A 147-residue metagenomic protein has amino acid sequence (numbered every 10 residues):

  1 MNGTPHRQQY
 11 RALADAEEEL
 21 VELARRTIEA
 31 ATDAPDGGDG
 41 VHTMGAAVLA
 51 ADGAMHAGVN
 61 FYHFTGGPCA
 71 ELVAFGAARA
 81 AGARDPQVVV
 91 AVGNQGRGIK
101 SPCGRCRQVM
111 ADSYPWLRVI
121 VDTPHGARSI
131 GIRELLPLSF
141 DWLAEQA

Functional and structural regions predicted by a protein language model:
M1-A34, A83-A147: C-terminal binding/interaction regions
A24-T27, A70, A74-A78: Stable alpha-helical structural segments in soluble proteins, enriched in small hydrophobic residues
G37, G58-V59: Short histidine-centered beta-strand/loop micro-motifs that create catalytic or ligand/metal-coordination sites
D39-A51: Short beta-strand scaffold segments in enzyme catalytic cores
V48, G58, V89-G93: Short glycine-rich or small-residue beta-strand-to-loop segments that form or flank ligand, phosphate, metal/Fe-S
L49, G76-A83, S113: Alpha-helix C-terminal capping segments
A54-M55: Hydrophobic "anchor" residues
V59-P68, L72: Compact, glycine-rich, soluble single-domain proteins
